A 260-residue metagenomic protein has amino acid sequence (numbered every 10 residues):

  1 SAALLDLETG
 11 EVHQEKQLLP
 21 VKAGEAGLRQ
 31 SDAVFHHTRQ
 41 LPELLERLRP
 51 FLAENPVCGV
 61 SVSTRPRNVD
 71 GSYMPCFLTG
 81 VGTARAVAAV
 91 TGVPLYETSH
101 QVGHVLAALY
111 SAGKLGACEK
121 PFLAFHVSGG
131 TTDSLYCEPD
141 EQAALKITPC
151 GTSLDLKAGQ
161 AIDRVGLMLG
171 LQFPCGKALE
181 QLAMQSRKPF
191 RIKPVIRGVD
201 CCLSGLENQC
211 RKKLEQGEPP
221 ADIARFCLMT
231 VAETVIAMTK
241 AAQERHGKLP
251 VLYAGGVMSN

Functional and structural regions predicted by a protein language model:
S1-F35, A143-P149: Short glycine-rich, Thr/Ser-proximal phosphate-binding strand/loop in the N-terminal lobe of ATP-dependent enzymes
S1-V12, E119-E138: Gly/Thr-rich phosphate-binding beta-strand-loop-beta motif of the actin/hexokinase/Hsp70
K16-L18, H36-F51, T234-T239: Short, well-ordered amphipathic alpha-helical segments that serve as non-catalytic structural scaffolds within diverse
E46, P50-R85, A89: Short beta-strand-loop/turn "lid" adjacent to the catalytic site in phosphate-handling enzymes
V62-R65, V87, S128, L252-S259: Glycine-rich beta-strand-to-loop/alpha-helix junction loops that act as flexible
V93-L123: Conserved phosphate-binding catalytic cores of ATP/NTP-utilizing and phosphoryl-transfer enzymes
S99-V102, C137-Q185, N208, K212-G217: Glycine-rich phosphate-binding loop plus the immediately following alpha-helix
K177, Q181-V251, V257-N260: A contiguous, well-structured pocket-lining segment that forms one wall/lid of small-molecule binding clefts in soluble
